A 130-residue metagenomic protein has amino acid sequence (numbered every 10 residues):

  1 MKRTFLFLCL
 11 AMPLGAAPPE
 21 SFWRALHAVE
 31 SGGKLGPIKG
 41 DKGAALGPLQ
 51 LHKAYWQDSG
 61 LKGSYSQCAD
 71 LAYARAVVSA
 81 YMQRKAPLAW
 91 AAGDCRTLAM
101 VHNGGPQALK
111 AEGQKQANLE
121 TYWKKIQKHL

Functional and structural regions predicted by a protein language model:
R3, V29, V101-G105: Short acidic/histidine-centered micro-motifs embedded in hydrophobic/aromatic stretches that mark compact functional
R3-P13: Sec-dependent N-terminal signal peptides
A17-G36: Short N-terminal segments immediately surrounding and downstream of signal-peptide cleavage
S31-P37, G105-Q116: Secretory-pathway/luminal and periplasmic proteins that interact with or process carbohydrate-rich
P48, K53-K110, Y122-L130: Alpha-helical segment that forms one wall of the substrate-binding/catalytic cleft in peptidoglycan-active domains
